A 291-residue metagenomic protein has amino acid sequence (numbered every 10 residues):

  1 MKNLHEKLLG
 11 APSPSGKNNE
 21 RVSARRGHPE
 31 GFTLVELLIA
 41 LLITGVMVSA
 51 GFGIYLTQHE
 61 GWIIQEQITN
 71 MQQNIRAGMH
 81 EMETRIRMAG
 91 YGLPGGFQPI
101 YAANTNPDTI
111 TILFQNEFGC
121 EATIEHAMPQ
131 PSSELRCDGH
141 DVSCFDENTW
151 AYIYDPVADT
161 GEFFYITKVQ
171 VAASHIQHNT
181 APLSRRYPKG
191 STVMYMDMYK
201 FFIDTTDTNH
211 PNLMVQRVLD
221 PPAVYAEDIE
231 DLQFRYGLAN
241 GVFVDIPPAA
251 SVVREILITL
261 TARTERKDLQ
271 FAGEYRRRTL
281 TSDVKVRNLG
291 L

Functional and structural regions predicted by a protein language model:
M1-F32: N-terminal leader/signal peptides at the extreme start of proteins
R21, P29-L38, Q177-L183: Short charge-dense sequence patches
H28, I153-D155, Q170, D204 (+1 more regions): Acidic/polar residues at beta-strand termini and the immediately following turn/coil
F32-A89, L291: Aliphatic-rich helix starts adjacent to a transmembrane/signal segment
T57-G61, A77-P99, E117, A158-T167 (+1 more regions): Alpha-helix exit/C-cap motif
N70, N74, R87-A89, P94-G96 (+3 more regions): Short linear sequence signals and composition-biased patches located at protein termini or domain-edge surfaces
P99-S184: Autoprocessing Asn-cyclization modules and mimics
